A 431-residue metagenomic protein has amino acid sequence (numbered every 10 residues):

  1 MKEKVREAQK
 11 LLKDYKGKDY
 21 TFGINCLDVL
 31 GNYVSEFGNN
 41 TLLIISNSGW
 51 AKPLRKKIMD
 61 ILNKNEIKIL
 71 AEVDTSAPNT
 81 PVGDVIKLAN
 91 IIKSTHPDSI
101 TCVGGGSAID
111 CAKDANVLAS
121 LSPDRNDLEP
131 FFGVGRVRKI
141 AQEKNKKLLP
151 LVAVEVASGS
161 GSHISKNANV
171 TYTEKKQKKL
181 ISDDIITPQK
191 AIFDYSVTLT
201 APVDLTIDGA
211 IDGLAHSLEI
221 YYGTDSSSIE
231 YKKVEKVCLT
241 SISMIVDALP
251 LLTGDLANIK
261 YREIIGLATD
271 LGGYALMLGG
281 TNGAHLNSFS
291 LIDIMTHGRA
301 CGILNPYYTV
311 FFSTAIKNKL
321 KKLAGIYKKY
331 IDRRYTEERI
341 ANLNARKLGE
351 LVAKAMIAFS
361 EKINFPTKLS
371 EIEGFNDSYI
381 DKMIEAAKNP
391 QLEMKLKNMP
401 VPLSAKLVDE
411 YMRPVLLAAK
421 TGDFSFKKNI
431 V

Functional and structural regions predicted by a protein language model:
M1-S99, L369: ATP/NTP phosphate-donor binding region
L27, A51-R55, V82, S107-A112 (+2 more regions): Short glycine/serine/threonine-rich phosphate/pyrophosphate-binding segments that cradle anionic phosphate groups
G83-S196: Glycine/threonine-rich beta-strand-loop-alpha-helix active-site module that forms ligand/phosphate-binding
N167-G279: Carboxylate- and glycine-rich phosphate/diphosphate-binding segment that chelates Mg2+/Mn2+
S227-V237, L252-I264, L278-A284, E338 (+3 more regions): Flexible, glycine/charged-enriched surface loops at secondary-structure junctions
G279-A353, I357: C-terminal catalytic subdomain
I331-V431: C-terminal charged capping/lid subdomain of soluble metabolic enzymes
